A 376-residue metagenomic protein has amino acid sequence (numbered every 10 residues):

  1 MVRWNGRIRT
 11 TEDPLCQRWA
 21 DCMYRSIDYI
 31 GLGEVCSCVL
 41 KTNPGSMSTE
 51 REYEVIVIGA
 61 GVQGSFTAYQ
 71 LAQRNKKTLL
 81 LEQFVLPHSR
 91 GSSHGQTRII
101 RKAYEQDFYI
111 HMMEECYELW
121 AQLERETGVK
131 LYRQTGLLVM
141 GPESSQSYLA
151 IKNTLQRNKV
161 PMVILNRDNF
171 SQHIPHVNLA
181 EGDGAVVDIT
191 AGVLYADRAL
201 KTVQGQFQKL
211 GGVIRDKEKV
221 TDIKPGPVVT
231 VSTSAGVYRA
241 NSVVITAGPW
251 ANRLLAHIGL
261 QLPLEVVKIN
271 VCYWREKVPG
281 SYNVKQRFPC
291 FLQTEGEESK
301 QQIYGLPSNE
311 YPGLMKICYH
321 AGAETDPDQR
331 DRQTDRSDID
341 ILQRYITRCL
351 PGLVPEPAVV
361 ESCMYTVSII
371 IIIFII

Functional and structural regions predicted by a protein language model:
T49-G61: Beta1/beta-strand and adjacent pyrophosphate-binding region of the FAD-binding site in flavoprotein oxidoreductases
G64-S65: N-terminal Rossmann-fold NAD(P) dinucleotide-binding loop
Y69-Q73, K130-R133, V237, S242 (+1 more regions): Active-site substrate-recognition segment that forms the wall of the catalytic cavity or substrate channel
Q73-S92: Glycine-rich FAD pyrophosphate-binding loop
T97-H173, G182-G184, Q302-I303: Dinucleotide-binding Rossmann-like beta1-alpha1 core, especially the glycine-rich loop that anchors the ADP
H111, V139-S147, V187-Q206, Q333-D338: Short beta-strand to alpha-helix junction loop
V187-S242, T246: Helical element adjacent to the flavin cofactor pocket in flavoenzyme catalytic cores
